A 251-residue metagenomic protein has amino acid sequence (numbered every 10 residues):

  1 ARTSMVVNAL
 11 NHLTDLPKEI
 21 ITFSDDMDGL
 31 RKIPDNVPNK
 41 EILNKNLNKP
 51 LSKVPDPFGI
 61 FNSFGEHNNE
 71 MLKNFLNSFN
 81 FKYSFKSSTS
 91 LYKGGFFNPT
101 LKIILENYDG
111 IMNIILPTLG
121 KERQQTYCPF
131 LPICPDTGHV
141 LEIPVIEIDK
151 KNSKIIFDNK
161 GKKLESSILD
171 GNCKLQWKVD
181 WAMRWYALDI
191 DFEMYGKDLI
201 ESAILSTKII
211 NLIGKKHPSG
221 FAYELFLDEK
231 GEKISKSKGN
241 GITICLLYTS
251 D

Functional and structural regions predicted by a protein language model:
A1-M112, S206-T207, I213: N-terminal Rossmann-like or analogous alpha/beta NTP/dinucleotide-binding catalytic cores that position adenine
G110, P117-S250: Alpha-helical recognition segments enriched in aromatics with Gly/Pro capping that present substrate-recognition
